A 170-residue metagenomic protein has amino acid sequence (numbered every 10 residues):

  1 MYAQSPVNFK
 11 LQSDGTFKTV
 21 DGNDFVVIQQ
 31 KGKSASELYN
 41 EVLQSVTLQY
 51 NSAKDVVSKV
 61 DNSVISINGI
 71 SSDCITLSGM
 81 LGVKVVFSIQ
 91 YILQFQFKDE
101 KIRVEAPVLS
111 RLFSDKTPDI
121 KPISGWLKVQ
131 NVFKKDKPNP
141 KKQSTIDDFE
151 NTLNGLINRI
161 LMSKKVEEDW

Functional and structural regions predicted by a protein language model:
Q4-W170: Ser/Thr-rich, low-complexity intrinsically disordered terminal regions
